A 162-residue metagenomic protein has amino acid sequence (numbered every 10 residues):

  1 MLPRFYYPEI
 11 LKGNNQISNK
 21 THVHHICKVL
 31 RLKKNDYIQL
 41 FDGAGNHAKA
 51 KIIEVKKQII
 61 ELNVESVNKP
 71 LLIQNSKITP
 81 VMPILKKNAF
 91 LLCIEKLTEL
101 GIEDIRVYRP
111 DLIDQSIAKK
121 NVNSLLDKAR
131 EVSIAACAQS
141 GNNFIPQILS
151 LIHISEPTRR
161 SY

Functional and structural regions predicted by a protein language model:
M1-K69, V122: N-terminal positively charged helical leader segments and presequences
L72-S155, R159: RNA substrate-binding interface of SAM-dependent RNA methyltransferases
